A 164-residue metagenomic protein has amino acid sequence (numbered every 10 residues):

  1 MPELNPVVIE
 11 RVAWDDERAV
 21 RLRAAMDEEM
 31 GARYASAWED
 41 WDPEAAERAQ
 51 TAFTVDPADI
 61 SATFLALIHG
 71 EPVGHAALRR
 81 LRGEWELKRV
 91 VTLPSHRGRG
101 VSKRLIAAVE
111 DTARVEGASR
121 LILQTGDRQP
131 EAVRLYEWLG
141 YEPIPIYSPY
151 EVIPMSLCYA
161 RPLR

Functional and structural regions predicted by a protein language model:
E3, R11-D15, E29, S119-I122 (+1 more regions): C-terminal "cap" of GNAT-fold acetyltransferases
L4-K88, L93-P94, I106-A108, T112 (+2 more regions): Acetyl-CoA-dependent GNAT
W41, H96, R114, E131 (+1 more regions): Short secondary-structure boundary/hinge segments and terminal tails
G70, G100, G117: Conserved G/P- and acidic residue-centered "switch" motifs that form tight phosphate/ATP-binding loops in soluble
L93-S95, R99, D127: Active-site acidic-Proline motif in GNAT/NAT acetyltransferases
R99, K103, A107: Residues forming the Rossmann-fold NAD(P)(H) cofactor-binding site
D111-S119: Long amphipathic alpha-helical scaffold regions
